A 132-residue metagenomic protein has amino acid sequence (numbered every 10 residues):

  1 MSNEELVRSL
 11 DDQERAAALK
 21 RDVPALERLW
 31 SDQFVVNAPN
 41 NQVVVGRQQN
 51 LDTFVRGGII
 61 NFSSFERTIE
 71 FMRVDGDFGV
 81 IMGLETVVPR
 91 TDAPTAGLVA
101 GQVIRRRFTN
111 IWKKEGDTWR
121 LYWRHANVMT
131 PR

Functional and structural regions predicted by a protein language model:
M1-W30, V35-R132: A beta-strand edge to alpha-helix "cap/lid" segment located at domain peripheries
